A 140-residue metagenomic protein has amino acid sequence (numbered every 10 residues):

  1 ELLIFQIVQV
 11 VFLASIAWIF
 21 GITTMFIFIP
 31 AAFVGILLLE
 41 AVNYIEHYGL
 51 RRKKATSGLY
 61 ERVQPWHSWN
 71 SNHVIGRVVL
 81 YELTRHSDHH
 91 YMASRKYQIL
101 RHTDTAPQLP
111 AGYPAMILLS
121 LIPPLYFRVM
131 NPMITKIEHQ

Functional and structural regions predicted by a protein language model:
E1, F28, V34-Q140: Cytosolic/stromal cytosol-facing helical appendages immediately following the last transmembrane segment
I4-I16: Core segments of transmembrane alpha-helices that mediate helix-helix packing or line hydrophobic substrate/ligand
S15-I27: Helix-coil boundary and interhelical linker segments in multi-pass alpha-helical membrane proteins
